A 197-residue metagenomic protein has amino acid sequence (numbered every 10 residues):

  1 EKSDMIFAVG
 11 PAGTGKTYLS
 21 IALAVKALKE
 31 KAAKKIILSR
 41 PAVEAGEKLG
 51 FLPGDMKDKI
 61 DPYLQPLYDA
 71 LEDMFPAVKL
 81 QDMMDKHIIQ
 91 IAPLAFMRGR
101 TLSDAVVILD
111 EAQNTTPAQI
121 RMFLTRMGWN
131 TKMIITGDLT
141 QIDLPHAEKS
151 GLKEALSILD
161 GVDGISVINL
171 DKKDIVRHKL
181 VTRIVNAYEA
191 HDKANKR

Functional and structural regions predicted by a protein language model:
E1-L109, Q113-R197: Conserved helicase motor core of SF1/SF2 NTP-dependent helicases
